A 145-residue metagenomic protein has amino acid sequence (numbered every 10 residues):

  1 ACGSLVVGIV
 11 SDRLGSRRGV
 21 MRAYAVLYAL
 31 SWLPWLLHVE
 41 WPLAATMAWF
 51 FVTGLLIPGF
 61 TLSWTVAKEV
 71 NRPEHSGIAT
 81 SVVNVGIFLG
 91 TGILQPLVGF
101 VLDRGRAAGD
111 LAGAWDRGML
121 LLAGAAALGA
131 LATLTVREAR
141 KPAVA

Functional and structural regions predicted by a protein language model:
S4-S16, L102: Helix-to-loop junctions at the C-terminal end of transmembrane segments in multipass secondary transporters
R13-A25: Cytoplasmic membrane-interface "Motif A"-like loop-to-helix N-cap segments of 12-TM Major Facilitator Superfamily
V26-E40: C-terminal ends and interior cores of transmembrane alpha-helices in multi-pass membrane transporters/permeases
L36-V39, L120-A145: Multi-pass alpha-helical transporter architecture, strongest for 12-TM Major Facilitator/SLC carriers used
L43-T61: Hydrophobic core of transmembrane alpha-helices in multi-pass small-molecule transporters, especially MFS/SLC-type
P58-R72: Intracellular juxtamembrane helix-capping segments at the cytosolic ends of symmetry-related transmembrane helices
P73-A107: A late C-terminal transmembrane helix in Major Facilitator Superfamily
F100-G124: A membrane-interface helix-boundary motif in multi-pass transporters
